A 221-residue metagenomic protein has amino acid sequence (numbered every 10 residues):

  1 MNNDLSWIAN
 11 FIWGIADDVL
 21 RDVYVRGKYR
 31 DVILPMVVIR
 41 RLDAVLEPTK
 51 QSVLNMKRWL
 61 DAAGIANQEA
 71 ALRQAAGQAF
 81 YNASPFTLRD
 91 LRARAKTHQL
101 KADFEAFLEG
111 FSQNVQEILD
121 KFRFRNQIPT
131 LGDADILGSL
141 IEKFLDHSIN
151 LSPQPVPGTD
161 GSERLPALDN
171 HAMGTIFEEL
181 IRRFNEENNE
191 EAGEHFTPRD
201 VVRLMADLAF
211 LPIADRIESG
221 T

Functional and structural regions predicted by a protein language model:
M1-I213: Non-catalytic, mostly N-terminal accessory regions of nucleic-acid modification and defense proteins
A214-T221: Conserved class I S-adenosyl-L-methionine
